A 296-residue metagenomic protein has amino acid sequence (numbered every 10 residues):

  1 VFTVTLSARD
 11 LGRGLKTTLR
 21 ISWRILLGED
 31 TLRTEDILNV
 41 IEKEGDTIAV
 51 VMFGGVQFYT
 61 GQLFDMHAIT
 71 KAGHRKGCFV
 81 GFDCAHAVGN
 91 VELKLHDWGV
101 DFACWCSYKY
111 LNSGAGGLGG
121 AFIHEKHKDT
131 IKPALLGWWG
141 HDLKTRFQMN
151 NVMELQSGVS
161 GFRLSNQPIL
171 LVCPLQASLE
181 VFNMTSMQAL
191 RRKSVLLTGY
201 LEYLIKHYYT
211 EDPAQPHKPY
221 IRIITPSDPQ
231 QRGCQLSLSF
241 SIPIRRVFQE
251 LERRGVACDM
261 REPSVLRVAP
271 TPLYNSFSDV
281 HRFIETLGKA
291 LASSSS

Functional and structural regions predicted by a protein language model:
V1-S296: Pyridoxal 5′-phosphate
